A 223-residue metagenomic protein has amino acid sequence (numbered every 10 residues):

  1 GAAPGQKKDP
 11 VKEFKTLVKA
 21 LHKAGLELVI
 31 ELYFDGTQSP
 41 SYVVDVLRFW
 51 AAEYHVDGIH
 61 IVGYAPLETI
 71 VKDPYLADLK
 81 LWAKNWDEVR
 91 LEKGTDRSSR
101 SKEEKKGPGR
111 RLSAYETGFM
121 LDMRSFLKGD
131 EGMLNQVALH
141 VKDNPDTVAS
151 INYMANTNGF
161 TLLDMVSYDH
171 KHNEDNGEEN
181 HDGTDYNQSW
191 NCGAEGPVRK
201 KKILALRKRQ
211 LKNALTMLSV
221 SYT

Functional and structural regions predicted by a protein language model:
G1-S41, V56-E92: Acidic/aromatic-lined carbohydrate-recognition and catalytic surfaces of CAZymes acting on diverse glycans
L17, L32, V46, W50-A51 (+1 more regions): Domain-wide signal for the mature, well-folded portions of proteins, strongly enriched in nucleus-encoded organellar
Q38-A52, R209-T216: Short, acidic/polar
H55, L67-T223: Conserved alpha/beta catalytic core and glycan-binding cleft of carbohydrate-active enzymes
